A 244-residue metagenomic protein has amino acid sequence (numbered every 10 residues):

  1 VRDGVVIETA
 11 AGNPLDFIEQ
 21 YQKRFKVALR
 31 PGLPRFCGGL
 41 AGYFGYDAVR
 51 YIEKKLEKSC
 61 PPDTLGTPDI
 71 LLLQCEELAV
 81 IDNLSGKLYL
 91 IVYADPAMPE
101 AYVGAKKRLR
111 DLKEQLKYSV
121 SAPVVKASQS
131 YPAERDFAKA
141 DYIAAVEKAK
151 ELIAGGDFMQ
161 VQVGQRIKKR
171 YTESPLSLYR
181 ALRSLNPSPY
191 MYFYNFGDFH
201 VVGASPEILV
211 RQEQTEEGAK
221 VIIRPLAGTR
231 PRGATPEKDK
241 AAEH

Functional and structural regions predicted by a protein language model:
V1-H244: Extended alpha-helical targeting/anchoring segments, especially N-terminal organellar/secretory targeting helices
